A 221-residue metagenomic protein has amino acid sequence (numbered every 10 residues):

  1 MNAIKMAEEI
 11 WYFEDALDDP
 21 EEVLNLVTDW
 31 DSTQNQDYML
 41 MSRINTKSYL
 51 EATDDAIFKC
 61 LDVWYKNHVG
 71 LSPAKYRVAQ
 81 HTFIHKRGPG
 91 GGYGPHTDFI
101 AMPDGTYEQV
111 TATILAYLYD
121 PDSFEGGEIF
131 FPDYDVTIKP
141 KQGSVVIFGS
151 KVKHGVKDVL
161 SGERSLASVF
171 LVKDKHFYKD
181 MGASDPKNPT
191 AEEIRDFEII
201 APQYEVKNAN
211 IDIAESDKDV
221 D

Functional and structural regions predicted by a protein language model:
M1-Y76, H81-F83, P186-N188, K207-D221: Non-heme Fe(II)/2-oxoglutarate
M6-A7, N25, T33, I44 (+7 more regions): Alpha-helical structural elements
E51-D55, P89-T97, S144, D196-P202: Short, charged low-complexity intrinsically disordered segments located at boundaries of structured domains
D62-A191: Catalytic core of non-heme Fe(II) oxygenases with the double-stranded beta-helix
V136, P186-A209: Short, cationic low-complexity segments
